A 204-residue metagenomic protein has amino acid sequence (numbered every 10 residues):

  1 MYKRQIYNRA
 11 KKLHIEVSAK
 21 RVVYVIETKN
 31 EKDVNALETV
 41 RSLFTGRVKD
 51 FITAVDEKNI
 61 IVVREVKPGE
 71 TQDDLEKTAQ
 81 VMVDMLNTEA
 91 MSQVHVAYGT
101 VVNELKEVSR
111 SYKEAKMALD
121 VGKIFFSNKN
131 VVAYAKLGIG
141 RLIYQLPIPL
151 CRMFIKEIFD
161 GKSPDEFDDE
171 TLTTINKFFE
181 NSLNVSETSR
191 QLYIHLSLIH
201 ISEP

Functional and structural regions predicted by a protein language model:
M1: Active-site loops and adjacent core secondary-structure elements that bind or stabilize anionic groups
Q5-S202: Cytosolic nucleotide-utilizing catalytic cores of signal-transduction proteins
